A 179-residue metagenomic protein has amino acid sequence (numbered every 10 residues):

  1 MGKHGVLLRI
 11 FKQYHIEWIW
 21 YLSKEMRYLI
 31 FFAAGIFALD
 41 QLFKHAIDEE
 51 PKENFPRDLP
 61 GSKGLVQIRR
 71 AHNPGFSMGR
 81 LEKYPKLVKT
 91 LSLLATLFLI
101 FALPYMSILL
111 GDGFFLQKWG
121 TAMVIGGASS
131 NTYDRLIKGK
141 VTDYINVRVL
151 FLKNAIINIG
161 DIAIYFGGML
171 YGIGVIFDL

Functional and structural regions predicted by a protein language model:
G2-L179: Alpha-helical transmembrane bundles and membrane-interface segments of multipass inner-membrane proteins
